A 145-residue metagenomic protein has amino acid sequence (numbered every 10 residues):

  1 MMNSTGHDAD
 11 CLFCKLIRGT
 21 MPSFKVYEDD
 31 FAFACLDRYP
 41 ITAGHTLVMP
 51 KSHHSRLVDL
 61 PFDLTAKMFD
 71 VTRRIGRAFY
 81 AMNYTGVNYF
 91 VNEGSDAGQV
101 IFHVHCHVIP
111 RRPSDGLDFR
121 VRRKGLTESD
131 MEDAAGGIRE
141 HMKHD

Functional and structural regions predicted by a protein language model:
M1-D145: HIT superfamily nucleotide-processing domains
